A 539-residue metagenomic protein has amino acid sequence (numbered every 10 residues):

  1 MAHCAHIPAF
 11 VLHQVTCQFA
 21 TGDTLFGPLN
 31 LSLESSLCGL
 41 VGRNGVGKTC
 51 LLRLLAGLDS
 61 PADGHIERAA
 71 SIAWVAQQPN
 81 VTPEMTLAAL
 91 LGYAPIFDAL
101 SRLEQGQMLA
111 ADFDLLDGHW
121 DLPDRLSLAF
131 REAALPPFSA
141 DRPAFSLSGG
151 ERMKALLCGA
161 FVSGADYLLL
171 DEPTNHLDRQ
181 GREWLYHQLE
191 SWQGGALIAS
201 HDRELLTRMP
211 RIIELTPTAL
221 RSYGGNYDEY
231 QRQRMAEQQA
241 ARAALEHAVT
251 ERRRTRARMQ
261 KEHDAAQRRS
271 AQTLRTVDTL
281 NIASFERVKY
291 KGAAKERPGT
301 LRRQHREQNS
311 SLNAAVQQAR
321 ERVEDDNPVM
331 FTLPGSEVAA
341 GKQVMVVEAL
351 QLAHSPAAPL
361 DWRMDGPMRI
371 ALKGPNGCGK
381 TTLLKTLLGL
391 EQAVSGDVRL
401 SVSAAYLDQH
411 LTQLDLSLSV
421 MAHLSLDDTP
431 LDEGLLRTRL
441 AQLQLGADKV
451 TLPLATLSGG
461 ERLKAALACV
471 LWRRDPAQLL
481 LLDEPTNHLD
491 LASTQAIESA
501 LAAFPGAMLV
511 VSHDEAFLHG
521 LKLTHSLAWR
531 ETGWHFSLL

Functional and structural regions predicted by a protein language model:
A2-Q18, I96-G150, Q233-H354: Coupling and communication elements adjacent to P-loop NTPase active sites across diverse families
L12-V15, T24-S36, G64, V347-G366 (+1 more regions): Conserved beta-strand
L37-C38, C50-A111, G366-C378, T382-G434 (+2 more regions): ABC ATPase nucleotide-binding domain signature region
V81-S146, Q409-Q478: ABC-family P-loop ATPase nucleotide-binding domains
E84-M85, A89, T218-A243, W529-L539: Conserved beta-strand-loop-alpha-helix hinge in the C-terminal portion of ABC ATPase nucleotide-binding domains
G150-L169, G460-L481: GG-anchored amphipathic helix commonly corresponding to the ABC/SMC/Rad50 NBD signature/C-loop
L168-E172, L177, L185, L407 (+2 more regions): Catalytic Walker B motif of ABC-type/P-loop ATPase nucleotide-binding domains
D202-R208, E229, E515-G520: Conserved H-loop
